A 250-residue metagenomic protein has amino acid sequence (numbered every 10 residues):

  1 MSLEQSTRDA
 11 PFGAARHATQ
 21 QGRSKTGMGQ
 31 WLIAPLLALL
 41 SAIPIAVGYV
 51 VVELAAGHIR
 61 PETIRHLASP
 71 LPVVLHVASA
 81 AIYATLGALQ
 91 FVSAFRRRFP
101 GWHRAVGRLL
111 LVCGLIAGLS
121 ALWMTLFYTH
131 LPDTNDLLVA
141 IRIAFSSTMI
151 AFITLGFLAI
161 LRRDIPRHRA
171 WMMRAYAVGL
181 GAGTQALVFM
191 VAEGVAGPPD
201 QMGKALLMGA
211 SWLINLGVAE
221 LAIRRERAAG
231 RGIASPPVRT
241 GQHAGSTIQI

Functional and structural regions predicted by a protein language model:
S2-I250: Alpha-helical membrane insertion/targeting regions
